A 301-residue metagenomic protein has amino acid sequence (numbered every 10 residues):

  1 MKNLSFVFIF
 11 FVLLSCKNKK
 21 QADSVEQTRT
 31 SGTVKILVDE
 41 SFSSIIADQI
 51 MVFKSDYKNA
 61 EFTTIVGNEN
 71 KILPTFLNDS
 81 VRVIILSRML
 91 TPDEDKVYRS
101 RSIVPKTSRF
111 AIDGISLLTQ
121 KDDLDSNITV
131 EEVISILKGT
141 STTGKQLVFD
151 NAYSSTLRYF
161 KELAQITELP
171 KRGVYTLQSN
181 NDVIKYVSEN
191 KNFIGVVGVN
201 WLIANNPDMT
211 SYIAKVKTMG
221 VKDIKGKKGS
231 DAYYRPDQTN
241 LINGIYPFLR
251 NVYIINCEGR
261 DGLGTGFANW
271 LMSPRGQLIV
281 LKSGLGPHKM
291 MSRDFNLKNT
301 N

Functional and structural regions predicted by a protein language model:
M1-L14: Sec-dependent bacterial lipoprotein signal peptides
I9, G114, N251: Conserved catalytic motifs of the protein kinase core domain
C16-K106, G286: Early extracytoplasmic/lumenal segment of secretory-pathway proteins
K17-S55, A111, T119-N301: Exported/periplasmic ABC-transporter solute-binding proteins
P105-S108, D113-I115: Short, glycine-/small- and polar/acidic-enriched structural segments that line small-molecule recognition paths
